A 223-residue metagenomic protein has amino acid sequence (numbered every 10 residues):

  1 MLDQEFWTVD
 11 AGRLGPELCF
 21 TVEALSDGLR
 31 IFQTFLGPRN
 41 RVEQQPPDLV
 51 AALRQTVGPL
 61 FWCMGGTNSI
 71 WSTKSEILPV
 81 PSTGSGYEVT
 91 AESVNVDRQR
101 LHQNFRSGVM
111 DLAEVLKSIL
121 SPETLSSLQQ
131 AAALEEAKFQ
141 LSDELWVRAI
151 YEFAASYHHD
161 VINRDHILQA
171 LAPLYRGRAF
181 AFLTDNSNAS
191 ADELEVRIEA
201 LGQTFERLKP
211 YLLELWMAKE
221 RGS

Functional and structural regions predicted by a protein language model:
M1-W62: Conserved catalytic loops of nucleotide-sugar-dependent glycosyltransferases that act on lipid-linked
G58-S223: Terminal low-complexity segments of carbohydrate-biosynthetic enzymes
